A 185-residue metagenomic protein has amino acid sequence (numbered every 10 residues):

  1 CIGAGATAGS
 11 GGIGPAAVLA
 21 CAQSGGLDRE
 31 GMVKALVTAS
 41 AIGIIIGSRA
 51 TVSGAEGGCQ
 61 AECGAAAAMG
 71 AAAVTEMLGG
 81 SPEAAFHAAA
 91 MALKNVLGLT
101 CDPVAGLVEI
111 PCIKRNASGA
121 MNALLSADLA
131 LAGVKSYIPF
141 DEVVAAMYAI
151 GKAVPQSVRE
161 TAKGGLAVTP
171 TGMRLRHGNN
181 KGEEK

Functional and structural regions predicted by a protein language model:
C1-A17, A61-A66: Conserved phosphate/anionic-ligand binding catalytic regions in large, soluble enzymes, centered on
C1-G3, I46-E56, P103-V108: Glycine/charged-rich beta-loop-alpha catalytic/anionic-binding loops adjacent to active sites
G5-A8, E30, G54-E62, I110-K114 (+1 more regions): Alpha-helix capping and helix-loop boundary segments enriched in small/acidic/polar residues
P15-G26, A71-G79: Alpha-helical support elements that line or immediately flank enzyme active sites and cofactor-binding pockets
A22-I42, H87-M91, A167-P170, E184-K185: An acidic intrinsically disordered interaction segment
G31-T51, N95-P103: Acidic-glycine-rich active-site phosphate/pyrophosphate-binding loop
S40-G43, R49, E56, E62-A67: Glycine-rich phosphate/ribose-binding loops and adjacent secondary-structure elements that form binding surfaces
E76-K185: Functionally critical mobile loop/hinge segments
